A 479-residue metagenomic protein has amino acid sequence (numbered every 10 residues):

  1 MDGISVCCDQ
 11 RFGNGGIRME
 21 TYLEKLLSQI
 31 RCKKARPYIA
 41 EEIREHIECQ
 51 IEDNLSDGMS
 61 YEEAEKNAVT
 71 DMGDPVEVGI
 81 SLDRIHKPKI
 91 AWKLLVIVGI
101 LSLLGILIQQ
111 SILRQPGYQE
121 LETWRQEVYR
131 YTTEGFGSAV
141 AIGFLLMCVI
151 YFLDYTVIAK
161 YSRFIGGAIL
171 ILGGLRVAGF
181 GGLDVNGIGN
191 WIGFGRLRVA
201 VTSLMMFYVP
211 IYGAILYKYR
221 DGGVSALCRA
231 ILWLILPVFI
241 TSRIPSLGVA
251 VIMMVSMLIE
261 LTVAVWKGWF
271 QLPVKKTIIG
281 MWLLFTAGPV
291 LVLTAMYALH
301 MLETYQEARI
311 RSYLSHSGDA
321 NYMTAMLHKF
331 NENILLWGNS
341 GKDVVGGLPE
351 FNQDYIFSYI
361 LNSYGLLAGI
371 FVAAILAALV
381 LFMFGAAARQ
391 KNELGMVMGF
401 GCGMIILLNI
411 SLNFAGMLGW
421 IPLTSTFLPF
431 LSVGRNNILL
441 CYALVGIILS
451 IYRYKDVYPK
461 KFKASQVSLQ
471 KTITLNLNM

Functional and structural regions predicted by a protein language model:
D2-C7, R11-N14, M59-L121: Cytosolic juxtamembrane regions of integral membrane proteins
Y131, Y151-L172, G222-I231, T277 (+1 more regions): Interfacial loop-to-transmembrane-helix boundary motif in multi-pass membrane proteins
S138-L146, S363-M383: Hydrophobic alpha-helical transmembrane segments
L175-V199, M301-S312, L423: Membrane-interfacial helix-loop-helix modules of multi-pass inner-membrane proteins that assemble, modify, or transport
A230-F239, G248-Y297: Hydrophobic alpha-helical segments of polytopic membrane proteins
P273-F371: Hydrophobic, glycine- and aromatic-enriched re-entrant/interface helices and adjoining loop segments
A387-S425, L431: Loop-to-helix entry and N-terminal half of a specific, functionally important transmembrane alpha helix in multi-pass
W420-I421, T426-M479: A juxtamembrane structural motif centered on a specific transmembrane helix
